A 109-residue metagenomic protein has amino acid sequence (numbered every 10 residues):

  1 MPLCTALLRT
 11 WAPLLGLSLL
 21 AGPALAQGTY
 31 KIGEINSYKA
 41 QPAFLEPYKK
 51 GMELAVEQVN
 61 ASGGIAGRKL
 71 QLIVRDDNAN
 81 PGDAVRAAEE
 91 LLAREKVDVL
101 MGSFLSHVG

Functional and structural regions predicted by a protein language model:
M1-L14: Bacterial N-terminal signal peptides that target proteins for export
A21-P23: N-terminal signal peptide c-region/cleavage motif recognized by signal peptidases
Q27, N60-A61: Short hydrophobic alpha-helices and adjacent helix-cap/hinge residues
G28-E46, S103-F104: Short beta-strand segments enriched in small/hydrophobic residues
F44-K50, S62-G109: Beta-alpha junction/loop-to-helix N-cap segments that form part of ligand/metal-binding clefts
M52-N60: Short, well-ordered amphipathic alpha-helices
